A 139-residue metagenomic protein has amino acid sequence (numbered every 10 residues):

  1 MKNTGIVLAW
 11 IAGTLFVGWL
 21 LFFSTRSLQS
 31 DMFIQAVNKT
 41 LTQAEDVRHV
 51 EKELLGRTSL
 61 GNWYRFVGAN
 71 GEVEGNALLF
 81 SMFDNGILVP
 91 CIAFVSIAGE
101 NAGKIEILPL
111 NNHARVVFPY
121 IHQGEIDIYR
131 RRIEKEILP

Functional and structural regions predicted by a protein language model:
M1-P139: Flexible, solvent-exposed loop/hinge segments and secondary-structure transition points
